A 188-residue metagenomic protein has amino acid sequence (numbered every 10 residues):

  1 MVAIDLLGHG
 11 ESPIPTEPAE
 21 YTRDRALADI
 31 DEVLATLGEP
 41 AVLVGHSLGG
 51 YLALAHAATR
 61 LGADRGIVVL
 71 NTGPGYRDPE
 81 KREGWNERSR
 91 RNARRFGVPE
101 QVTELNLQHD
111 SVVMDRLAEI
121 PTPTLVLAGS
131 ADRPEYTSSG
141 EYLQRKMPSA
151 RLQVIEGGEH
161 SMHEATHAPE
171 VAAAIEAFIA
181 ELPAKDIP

Functional and structural regions predicted by a protein language model:
V2-V42, P169-A173: Active-site loop/oxyanion-hole signature of alpha/beta-hydrolase fold enzymes
G45-S47: Conserved alpha/beta-hydrolase "nucleophile elbow" surrounding the catalytic nucleophile
Y51-T59, D64-A93: Flexible "cap/lid" loop of the alpha/beta hydrolase fold
Q101-R116, T122: Active-site nucleophile elbow and catalytic-triad environment of alpha/beta-hydrolase enzymes
I120, V126-A128: Short beta-strand/loop motif that positions the catalytic acidic residue of the alpha/beta-hydrolase fold
S130-D132, G157-E159: Acidic beta-to-alpha connecting loop that harbors the catalytic carboxylate
R133-S139: Conserved alpha/beta-hydrolase "acid-adjacent" motif
G158-P169: Catalytic histidine-centered segment of alpha/beta-hydrolase-like enzymes
